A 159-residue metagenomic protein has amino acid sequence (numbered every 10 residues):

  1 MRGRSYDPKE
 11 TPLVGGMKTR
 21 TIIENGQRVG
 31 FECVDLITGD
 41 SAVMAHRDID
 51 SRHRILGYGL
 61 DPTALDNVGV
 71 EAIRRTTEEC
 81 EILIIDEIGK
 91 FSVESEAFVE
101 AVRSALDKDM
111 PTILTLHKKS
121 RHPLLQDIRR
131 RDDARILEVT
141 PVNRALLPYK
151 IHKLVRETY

Functional and structural regions predicted by a protein language model:
M1-T11, G57-L60, E87-F91, P111-T115: Short linear motifs at secondary-structure transitions and domain/linker junctions
R2-L56: N-terminal phosphate/diphosphate-binding loop that engages ATP/GTP or pyrophosphate donors across diverse enzyme folds
G15, E81-I82, P111-I113: Residue-level preference for the first positions of well-ordered beta-strands
G39-M44, L56-L60, K108-P111, L137-T140: Glycine-rich loops and low-complexity Gly/Arg-rich segments that provide flexible linkers or classic glycine-based
D50-R103: Phosphate-binding/switch loop-helix module in NTP-utilizing enzymes
I73-T77, G89-Y159: Replace "adjacent to P-loop NTPase cores in ATP/GTP-dependent enzymes" with "adjacent to NTP-binding cores
